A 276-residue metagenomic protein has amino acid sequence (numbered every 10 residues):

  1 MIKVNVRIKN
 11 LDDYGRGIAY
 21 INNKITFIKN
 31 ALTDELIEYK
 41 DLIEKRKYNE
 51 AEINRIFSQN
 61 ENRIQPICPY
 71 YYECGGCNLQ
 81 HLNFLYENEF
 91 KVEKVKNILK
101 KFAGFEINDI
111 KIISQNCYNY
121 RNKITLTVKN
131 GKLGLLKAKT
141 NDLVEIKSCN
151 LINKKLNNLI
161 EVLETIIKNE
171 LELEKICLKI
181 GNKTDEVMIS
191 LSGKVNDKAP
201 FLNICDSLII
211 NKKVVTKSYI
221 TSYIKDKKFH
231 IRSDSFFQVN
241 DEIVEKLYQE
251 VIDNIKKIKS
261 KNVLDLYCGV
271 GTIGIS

Functional and structural regions predicted by a protein language model:
M1-S276: Accessory RNA-recognition modules of RNA-modification enzymes
